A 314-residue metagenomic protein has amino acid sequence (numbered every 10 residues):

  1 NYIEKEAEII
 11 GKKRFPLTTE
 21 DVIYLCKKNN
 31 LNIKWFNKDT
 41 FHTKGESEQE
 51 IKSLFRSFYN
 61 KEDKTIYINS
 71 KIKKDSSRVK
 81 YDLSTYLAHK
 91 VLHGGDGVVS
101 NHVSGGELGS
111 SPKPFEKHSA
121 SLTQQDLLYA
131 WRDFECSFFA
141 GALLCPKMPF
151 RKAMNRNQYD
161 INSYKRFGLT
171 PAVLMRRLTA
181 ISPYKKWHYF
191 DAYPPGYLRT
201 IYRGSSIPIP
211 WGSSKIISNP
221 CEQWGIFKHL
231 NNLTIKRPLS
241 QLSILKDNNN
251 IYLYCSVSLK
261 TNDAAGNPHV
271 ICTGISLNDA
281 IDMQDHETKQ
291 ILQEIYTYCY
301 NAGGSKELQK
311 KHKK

Functional and structural regions predicted by a protein language model:
N1-K314: Short juxta-domain linker segments that transition from a proline/glycine-rich, charged coil into a short amphipathic
